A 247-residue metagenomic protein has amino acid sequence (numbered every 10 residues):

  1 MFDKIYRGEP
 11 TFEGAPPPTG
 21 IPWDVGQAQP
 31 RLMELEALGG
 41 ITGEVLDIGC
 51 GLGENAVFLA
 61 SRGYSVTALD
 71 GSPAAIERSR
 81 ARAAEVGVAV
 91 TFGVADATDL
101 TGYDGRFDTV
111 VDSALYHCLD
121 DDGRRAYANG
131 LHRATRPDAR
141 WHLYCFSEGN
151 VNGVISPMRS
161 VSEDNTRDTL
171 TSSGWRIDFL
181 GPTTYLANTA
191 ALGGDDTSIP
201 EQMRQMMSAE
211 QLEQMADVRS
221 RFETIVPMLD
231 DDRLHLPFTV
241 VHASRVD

Functional and structural regions predicted by a protein language model:
M1-G40, E44-L46, L52-V86, V90-G102 (+2 more regions): Class I (Rossmann-like) S-adenosyl-L-methionine-dependent methyltransferase catalytic domain, capturing the SAM-binding
G102-V110: A short acidic, Gly/Pro-enriched loop at the edge of an enzyme's catalytic core that lines a small-molecule cofactor
A114-C118: Short catalytic micro-motifs in class I SAM-dependent methyltransferases
